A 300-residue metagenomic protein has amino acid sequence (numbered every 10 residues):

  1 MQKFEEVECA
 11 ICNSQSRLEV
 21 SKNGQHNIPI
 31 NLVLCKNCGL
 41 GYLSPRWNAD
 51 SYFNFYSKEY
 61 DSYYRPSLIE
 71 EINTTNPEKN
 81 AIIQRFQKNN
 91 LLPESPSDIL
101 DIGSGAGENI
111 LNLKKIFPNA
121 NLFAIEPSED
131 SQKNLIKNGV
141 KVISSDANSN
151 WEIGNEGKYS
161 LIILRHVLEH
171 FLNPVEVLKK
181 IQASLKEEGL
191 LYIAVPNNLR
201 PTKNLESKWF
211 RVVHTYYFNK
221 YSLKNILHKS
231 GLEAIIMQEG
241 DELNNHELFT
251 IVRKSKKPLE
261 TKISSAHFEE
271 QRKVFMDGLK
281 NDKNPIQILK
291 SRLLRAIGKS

Functional and structural regions predicted by a protein language model:
M1-R165, P174-L178, L248, P258-K299: Conserved N-terminal segment of class I S-adenosyl-L-methionine
L18-N23, L232-E242: Conserved S-adenosyl-L-methionine
L122, L191-I193: Hydrophobic/aromatic residues located in beta-strands of well-ordered beta-sheets within soluble catalytic
L161, E169, P174, K224-H228: Extracellular glycan-modifying ectodomains
H166, H170, H214: Histidine-centered divalent metal-coordination motifs
V175-L190: A short glycine-rich, Lys/Arg-flanked "PGG" loop and its adjoining helix->strand segment in the class I
I193-Y216, K220-I226: Short, glycine-/aromatic-enriched active-site segment of Class I SAM-dependent methyltransferases
